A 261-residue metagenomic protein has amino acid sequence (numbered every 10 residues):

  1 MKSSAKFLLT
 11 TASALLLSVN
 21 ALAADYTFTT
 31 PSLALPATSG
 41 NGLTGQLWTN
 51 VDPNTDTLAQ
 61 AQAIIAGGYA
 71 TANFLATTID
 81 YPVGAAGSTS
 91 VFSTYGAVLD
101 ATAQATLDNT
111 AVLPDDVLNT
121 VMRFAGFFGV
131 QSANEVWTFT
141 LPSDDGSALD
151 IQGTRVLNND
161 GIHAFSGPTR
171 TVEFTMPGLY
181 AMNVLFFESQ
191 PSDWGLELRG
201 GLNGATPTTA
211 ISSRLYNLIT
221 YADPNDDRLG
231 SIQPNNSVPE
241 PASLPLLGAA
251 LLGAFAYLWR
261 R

Functional and structural regions predicted by a protein language model:
K2-L9, A242: Bacterial N-terminal signal peptides that target proteins for export
T10-S18: Bacterial N-terminal signal peptides
V19-A23: Sec/Tat signal peptide C-region and signal peptidase I cleavage site
A24-S237: Acidic/polar, compositionally biased interaction segments
P239-L258: A short, hydrophobic C-terminal helix/tail in secreted or cell-surface proteins
